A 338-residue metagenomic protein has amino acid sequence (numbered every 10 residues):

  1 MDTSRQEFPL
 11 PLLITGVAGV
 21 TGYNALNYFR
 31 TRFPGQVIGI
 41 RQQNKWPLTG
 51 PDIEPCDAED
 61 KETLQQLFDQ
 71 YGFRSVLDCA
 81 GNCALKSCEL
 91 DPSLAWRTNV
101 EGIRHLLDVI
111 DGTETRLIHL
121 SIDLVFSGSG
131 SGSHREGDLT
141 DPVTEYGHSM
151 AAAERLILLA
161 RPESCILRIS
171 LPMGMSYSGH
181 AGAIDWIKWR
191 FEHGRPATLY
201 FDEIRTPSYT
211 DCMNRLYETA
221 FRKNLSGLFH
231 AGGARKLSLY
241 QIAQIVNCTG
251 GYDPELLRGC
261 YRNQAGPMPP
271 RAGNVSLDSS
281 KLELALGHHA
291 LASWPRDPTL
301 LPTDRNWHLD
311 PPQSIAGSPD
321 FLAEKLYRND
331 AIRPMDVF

Functional and structural regions predicted by a protein language model:
E7-R32: N-terminal Rossmann NAD(P)H-binding glycine-rich loop of SDR-like oxidoreductase domains
T15, I40, C79-A80, L117-D123 (+2 more regions): SDR active-site strand-loop-helix element
G39-P47, D57-A58, A80-G81: N-terminal Rossmann-fold cofactor-binding loop
C56-T98: NAD(P)H-binding glycine-rich loop region in Rossmannoid oxidoreductase-like domains and their noncatalytic homologs
L90-I118: NAD(P)-cofactor binding segment of oxidoreductase domains
R97, G102-H105, V125-L167, L171-G174: Catalytic helix-loop patch of NAD(P)-dependent Rossmann-fold dehydrogenases
R155-R205, C212: NAD(P)-dependent short-chain dehydrogenase/reductase
R195, L216, K223-P269, G273-N274 (+1 more regions): Mid/C-terminal beta-alpha module of Rossmann-like enzyme folds, strongest in SDR-family dehydrogenases/epimerases
